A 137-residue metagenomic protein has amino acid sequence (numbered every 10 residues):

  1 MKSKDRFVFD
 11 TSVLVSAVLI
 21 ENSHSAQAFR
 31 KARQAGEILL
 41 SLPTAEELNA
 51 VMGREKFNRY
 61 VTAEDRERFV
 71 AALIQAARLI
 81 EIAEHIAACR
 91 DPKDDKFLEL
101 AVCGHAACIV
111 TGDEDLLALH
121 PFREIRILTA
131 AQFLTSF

Functional and structural regions predicted by a protein language model:
M1-L40: Short, well-structured N-terminal submotif of metal-dependent ribonuclease cores
D10-T11, S41, G112-D113, T129-A130: A secondary-structure boundary/capping signal
A17-V18, V51, Y60, L119 (+1 more regions): Residues that scaffold the ATP/ADP-binding catalytic core of kinase and kinase-like folds
S23, L39, E64, A88-K93: Residues at secondary-structure transition points
F29-H85: PIN-domain endoribonuclease scaffold, especially VapC-family toxins
R30, L100, L119: Hydrophobic/aromatic ligand-binding patch that stacks against planar heteroaromatic rings of cofactors or nucleotides
Q75-C108, E114: Active-site neighborhoods of divalent-metal-dependent phosphate/nucleic-acid chemistry enzymes
D91, G104-C108, E114-F137: Acidic, PIN/NYN-like endoribonuclease modules and their adjacent C-terminal/linker elements
